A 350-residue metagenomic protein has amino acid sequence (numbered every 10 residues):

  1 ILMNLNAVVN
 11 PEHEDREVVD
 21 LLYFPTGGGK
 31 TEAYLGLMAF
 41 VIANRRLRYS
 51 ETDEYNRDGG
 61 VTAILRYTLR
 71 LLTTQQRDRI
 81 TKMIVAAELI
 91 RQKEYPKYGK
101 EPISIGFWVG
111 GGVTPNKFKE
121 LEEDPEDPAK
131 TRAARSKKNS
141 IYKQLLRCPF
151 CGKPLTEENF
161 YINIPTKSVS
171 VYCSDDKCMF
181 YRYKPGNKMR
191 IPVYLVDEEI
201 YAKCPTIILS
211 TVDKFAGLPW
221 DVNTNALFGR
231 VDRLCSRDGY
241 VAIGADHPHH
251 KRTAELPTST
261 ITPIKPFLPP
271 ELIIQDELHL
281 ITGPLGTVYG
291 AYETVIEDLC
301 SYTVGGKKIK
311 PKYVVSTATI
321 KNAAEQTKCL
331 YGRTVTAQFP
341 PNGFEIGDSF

Functional and structural regions predicted by a protein language model:
I1-F350: N-terminal helicase ATP-binding lobe
